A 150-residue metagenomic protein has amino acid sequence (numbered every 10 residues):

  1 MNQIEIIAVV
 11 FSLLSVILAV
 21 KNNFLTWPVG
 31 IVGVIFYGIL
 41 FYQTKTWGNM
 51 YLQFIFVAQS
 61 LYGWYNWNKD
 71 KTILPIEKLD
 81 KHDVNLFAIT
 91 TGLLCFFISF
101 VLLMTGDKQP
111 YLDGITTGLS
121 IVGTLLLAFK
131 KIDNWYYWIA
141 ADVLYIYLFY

Functional and structural regions predicted by a protein language model:
M1-K21, W67-T72, K81-Y150: Polytopic alpha-helical membrane-helix bundles and their juxtamembrane interface segments in multi-pass membrane
M1-W47: N-terminal topogenic module of multi-pass integral membrane proteins
V10, N49, Q53-A58: Individual alpha-helical transmembrane segments in multi-pass integral membrane proteins
A19, N23-T26, G30, L52 (+1 more regions): Juxtamembrane helix-loop boundaries in multi-pass membrane proteins
P28-V32, M50-Y51, Y136-A140: Hydrophobic alpha-helical membrane segments of integral membrane proteins
G33-F36, I55-F56, A141-L144: Transmembrane alpha-helical core residues of multi-pass small-molecule transporters, especially secondary transporters
T44-T46, F56-Q59, I73-L79: Interfacial loop at the N-terminal end of multi-pass membrane proteins
F54-D70: Membrane-water interface of transmembrane alpha-helices
